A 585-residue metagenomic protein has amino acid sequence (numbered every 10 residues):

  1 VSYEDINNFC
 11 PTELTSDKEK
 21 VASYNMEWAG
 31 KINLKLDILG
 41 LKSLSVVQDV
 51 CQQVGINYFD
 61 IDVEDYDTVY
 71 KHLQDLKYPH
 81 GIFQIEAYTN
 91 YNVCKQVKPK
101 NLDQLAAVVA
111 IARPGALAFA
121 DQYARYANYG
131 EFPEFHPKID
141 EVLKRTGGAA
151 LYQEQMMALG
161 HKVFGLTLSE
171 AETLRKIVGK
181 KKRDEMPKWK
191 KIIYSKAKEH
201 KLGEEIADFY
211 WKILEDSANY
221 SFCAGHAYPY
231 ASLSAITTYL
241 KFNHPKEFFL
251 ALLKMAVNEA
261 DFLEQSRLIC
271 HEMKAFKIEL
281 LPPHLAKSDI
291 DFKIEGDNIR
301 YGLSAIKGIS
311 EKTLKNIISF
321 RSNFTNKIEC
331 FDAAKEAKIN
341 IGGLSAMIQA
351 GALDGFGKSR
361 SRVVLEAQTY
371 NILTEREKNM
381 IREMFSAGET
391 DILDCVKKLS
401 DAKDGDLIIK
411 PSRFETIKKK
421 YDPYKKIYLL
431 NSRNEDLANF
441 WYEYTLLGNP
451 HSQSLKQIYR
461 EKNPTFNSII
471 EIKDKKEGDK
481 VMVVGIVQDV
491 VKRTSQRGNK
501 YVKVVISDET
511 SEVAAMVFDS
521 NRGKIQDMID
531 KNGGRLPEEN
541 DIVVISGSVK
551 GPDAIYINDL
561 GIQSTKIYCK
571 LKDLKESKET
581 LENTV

Functional and structural regions predicted by a protein language model:
V1-V585: Noncatalytic, beta-rich nucleic-acid-contacting surfaces in large DNA/RNA-processing enzymes
